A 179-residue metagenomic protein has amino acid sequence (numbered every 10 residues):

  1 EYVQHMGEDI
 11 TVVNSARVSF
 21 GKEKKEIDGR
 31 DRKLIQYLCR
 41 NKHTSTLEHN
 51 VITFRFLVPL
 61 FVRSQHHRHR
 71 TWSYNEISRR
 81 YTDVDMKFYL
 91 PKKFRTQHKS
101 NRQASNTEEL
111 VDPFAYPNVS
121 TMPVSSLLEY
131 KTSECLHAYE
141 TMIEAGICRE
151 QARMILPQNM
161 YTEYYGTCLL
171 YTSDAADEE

Functional and structural regions predicted by a protein language model:
E1-S173: Family-specific signature for flavin-dependent thymidylate synthase
D174-E179: A short, hydrophobic C-terminal helix/tail in secreted or cell-surface proteins
